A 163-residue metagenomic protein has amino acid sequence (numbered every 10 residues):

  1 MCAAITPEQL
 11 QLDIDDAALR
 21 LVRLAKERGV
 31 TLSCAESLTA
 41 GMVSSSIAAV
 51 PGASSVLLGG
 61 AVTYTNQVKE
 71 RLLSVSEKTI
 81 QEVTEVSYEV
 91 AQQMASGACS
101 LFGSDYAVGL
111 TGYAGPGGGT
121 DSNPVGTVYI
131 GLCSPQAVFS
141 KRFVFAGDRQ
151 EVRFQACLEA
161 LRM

Functional and structural regions predicted by a protein language model:
M1-M163: Short alpha-helical segments enriched in small residues
